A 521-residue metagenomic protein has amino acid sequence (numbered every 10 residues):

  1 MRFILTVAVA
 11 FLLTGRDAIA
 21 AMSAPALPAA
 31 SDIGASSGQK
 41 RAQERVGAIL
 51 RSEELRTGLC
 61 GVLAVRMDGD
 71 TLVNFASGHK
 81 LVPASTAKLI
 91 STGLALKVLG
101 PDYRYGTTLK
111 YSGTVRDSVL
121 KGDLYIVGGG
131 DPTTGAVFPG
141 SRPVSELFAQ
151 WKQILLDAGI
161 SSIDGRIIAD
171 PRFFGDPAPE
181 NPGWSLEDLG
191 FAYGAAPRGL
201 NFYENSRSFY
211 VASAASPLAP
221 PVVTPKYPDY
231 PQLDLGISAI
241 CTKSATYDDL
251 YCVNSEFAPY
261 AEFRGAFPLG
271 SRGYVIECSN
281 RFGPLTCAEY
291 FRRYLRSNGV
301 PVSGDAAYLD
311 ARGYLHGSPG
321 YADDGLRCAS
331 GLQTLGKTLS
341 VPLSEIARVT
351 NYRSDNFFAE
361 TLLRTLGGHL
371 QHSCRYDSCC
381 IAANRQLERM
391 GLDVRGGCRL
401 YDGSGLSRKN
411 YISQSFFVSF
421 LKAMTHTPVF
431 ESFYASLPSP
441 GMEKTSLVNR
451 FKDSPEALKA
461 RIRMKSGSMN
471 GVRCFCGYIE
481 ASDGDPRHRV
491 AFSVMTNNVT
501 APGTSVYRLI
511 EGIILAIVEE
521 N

Functional and structural regions predicted by a protein language model:
M1-I4: Positively charged n-region of N-terminal signal peptides that target proteins for export
T6-D17: Bacterial N-terminal signal peptides
M22-R51, K97-R395, E519-E520: Conserved serine DD-peptidase/penicillin-binding transpeptidase domain and beta-lactam-recognizing active-site
L50-F75, A307-Y308: A short, well-structured edge-of-sheet supersecondary motif
V62-A64, T107-L109, C476: Short beta-strand scaffold segments in enzyme catalytic cores
L72-F75, E146, T338, R353-N356 (+1 more regions): Small-residue-rich helix-loop
N74-I90, L94, V98: Short active-site loop at a secondary-structure junction that contains or immediately precedes the catalytic residue(s)
